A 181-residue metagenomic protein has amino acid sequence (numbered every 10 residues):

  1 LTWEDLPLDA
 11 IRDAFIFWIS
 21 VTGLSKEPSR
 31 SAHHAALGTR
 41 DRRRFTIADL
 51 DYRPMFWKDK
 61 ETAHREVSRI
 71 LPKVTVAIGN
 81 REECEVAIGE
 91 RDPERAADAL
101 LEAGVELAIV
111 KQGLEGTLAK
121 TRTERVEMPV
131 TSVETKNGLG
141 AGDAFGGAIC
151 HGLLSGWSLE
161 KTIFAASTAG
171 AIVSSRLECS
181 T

Functional and structural regions predicted by a protein language model:
L1-V126: Ribokinase/PfkB-type carbohydrate-kinase core domain
G38, G89-T181: Conserved phosphate-binding/catalytic region of the ribokinase-like
